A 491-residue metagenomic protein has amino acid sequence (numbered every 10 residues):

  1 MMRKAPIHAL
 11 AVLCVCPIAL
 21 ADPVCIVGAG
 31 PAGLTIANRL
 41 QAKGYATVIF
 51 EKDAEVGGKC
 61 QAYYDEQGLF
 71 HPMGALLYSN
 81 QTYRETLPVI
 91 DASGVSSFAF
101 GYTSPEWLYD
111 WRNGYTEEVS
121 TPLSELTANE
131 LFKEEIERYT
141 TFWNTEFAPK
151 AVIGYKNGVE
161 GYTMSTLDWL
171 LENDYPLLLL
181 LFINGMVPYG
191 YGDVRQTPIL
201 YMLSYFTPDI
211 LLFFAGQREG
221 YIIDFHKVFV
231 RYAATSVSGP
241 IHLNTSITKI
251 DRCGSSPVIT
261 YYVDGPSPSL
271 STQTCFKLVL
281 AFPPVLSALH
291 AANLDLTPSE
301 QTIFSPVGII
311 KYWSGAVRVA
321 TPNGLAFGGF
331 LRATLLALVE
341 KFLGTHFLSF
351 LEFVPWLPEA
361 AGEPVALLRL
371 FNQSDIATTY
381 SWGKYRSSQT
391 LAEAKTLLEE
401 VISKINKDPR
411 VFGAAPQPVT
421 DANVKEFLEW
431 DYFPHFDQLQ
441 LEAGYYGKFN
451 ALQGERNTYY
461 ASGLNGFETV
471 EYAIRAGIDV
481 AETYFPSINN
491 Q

Functional and structural regions predicted by a protein language model:
D22-I49: N-terminal Rossmann-like FAD-binding beta1-loop-alpha1 element of flavoenzymes
Q41-Y64: Glycine-rich FAD pyrophosphate-binding loop
F50, I247, S271-S287: Short hydrophobic core segments
E55, K59, G68-G101: Conserved FAD-binding subdomain of flavin-dependent enzymes
N80, D91-Q196: Mobile amphipathic helical/loop "lid" adjacent to a hydrophobic cofactor/ligand pocket
T145-V258, D264-G265: Active-site/ligand-binding neighborhood in enzyme catalytic cores
C275-K277, L286-Y459, F467-V470: C-terminal segments that line or cap access tunnels to active or ligand-binding sites in enzymes and enzyme-associated
A461-P486: A conserved FAD-binding loop/helix module that cradles the flavin
